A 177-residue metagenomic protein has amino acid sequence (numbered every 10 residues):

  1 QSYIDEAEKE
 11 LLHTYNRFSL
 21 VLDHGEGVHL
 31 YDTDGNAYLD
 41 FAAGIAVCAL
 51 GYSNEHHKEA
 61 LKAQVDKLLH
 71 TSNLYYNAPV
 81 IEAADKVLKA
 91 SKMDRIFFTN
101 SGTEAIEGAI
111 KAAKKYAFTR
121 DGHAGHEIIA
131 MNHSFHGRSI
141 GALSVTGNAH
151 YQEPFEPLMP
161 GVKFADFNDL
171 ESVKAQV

Functional and structural regions predicted by a protein language model:
Q1-E26, L74: Active-site-adjacent loop/helix segments that line or gate small-molecule/cofactor pockets in enzymes
E6, E59-A60, S172-A175: Short, solvent-exposed alpha-helical surface patches in well-structured domains
E10, Y15-R17, A42-I45, A63 (+6 more regions): Residue-level signal for pocket-adjacent positions within structured domains
L20-D40: Active-site and channel-lining beta-strand-loop segments that bind or position nucleotide-derived/phosphorylated
L22, S53, P79, A165-N168: Short secondary-structure boundary/capping elements
Y31-D32, L50-G51, S144-V145: Short beta-strand-to-turn element immediately C-terminal to the catalytic PLP-Schiff-base lysine in fold type I
A37-H123: Glycine-rich loop-to-alpha-helix module at the N-terminal edge of alpha/beta enzyme cores
D85-V177: PLP-dependent aspartate aminotransferase-fold enzymes
